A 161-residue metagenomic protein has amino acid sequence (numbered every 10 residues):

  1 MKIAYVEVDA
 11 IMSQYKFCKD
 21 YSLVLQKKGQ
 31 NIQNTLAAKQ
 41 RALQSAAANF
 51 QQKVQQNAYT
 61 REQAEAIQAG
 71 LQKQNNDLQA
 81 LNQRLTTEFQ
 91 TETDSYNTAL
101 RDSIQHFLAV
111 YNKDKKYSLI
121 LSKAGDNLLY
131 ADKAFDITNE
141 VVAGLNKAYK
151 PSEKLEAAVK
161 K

Functional and structural regions predicted by a protein language model:
M1-K161: Amphipathic, charged alpha-helical segments and their helix-to-coil junctions in extracytoplasmic/peripheral assemblies
